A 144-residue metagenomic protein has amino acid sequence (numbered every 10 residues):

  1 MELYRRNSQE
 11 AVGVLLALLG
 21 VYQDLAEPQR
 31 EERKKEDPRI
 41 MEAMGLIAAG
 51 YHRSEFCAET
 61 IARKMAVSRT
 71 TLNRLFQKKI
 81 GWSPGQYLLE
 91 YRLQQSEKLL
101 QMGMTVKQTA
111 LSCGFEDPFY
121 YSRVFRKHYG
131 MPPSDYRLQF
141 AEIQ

Functional and structural regions predicted by a protein language model:
M1-S8, L19-R30, M44-C57, F76-I80 (+3 more regions): Basic, amphipathic alpha-helical hairpins
E31-R39, W82-L88: Short, Lys/Arg-enriched anionic-surface-contact patches
P38-L46, L88, R92-Q95: Pre-recognition alpha-helix immediately N-terminal to the DNA-recognition helix within helix-turn-helix or winged-helix
E59, K78-F119, L138-Q144: Terminal helix-turn-helix DNA-binding modules in bacterial transcription factors
K64, S68-R69, E116-D117: Short coil turns linking two alpha-helices in DNA-binding domains
T71-R74, Y120-R123: Base-recognition residues in the alpha-helical recognition helix of bacterial helix-turn-helix
R123-Q144: …primarily DNA-binding HTH/wHTH and HhH modules…
